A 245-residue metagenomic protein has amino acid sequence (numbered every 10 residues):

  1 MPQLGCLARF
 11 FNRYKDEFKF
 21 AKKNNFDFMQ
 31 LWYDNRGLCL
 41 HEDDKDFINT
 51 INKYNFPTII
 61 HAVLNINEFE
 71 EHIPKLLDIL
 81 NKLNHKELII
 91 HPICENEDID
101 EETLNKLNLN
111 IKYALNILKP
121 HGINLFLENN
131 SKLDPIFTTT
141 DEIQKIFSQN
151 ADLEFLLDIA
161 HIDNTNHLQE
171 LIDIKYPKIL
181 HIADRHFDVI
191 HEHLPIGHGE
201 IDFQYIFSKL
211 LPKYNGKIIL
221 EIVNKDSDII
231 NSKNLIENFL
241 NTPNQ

Functional and structural regions predicted by a protein language model:
M1-N81, Q245: N-terminal pre-domain/capping segments
M1-Q3, Y14-K22, L77-K86, F137-T140 (+2 more regions): Histidine-acidic metal/acid-base catalytic patches
L7-F11, W32-R36, H61-N65, I93-E95 (+4 more regions): Active-site beta-loop-alpha junctions enriched in small/polar residues
Y14, G37-L40, I66-F69, N96 (+4 more regions): Alpha-helix N-cap/loop-to-helix initiation residues
K22, N67-L157, S232: Active-site acidic/histidine proton-transfer and metal-coordination neighborhood in alpha/beta enzyme cores
F26, Q30, P57, N124 (+2 more regions): Hydrophobic "anchor" residues on beta-strands that sit immediately upstream of conserved functional sites
D43-F47, H72-P74, L104-K112, G199 (+2 more regions): Well-ordered, non-membrane alpha-helical segments in soluble/globular domains
F47-H61, N110-L118, I146-N150, F203-S208: Alpha-helix-loop-beta-strand connector modules within alpha/beta enzyme cores
